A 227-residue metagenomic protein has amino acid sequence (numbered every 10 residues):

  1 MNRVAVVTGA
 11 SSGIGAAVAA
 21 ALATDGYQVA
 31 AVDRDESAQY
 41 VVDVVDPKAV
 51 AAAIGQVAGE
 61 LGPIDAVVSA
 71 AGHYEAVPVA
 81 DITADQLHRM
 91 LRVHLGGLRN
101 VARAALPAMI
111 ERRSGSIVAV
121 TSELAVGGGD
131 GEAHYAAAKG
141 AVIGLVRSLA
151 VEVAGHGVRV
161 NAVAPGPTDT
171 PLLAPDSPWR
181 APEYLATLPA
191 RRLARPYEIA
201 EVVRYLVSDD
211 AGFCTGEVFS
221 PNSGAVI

Functional and structural regions predicted by a protein language model:
S11-S12: Conserved glycine-rich cofactor-binding loop
P78-V79, Q86-L91, L173, Y184: Substrate-binding pocket helix/loop in short-chain dehydrogenase/reductase
A80, G127-A133, G155-H156, R191 (+1 more regions): Active-site loop immediately N-terminal to the catalytic Tyr-X3-Lys motif of short-chain dehydrogenase/reductase
R99, R192-P221, V226: C-terminal substrate-recognition "lid" of short-chain dehydrogenase/reductases
A102, A138, V146: Active-site helix of classical SDR
P107, V151-G155, G212: Alpha-helical segment proximal to the catalytic Tyr-Lys
S122: Residue(s) in the substrate-gating loop at a strand-loop-helix junction that position the organic substrate next
